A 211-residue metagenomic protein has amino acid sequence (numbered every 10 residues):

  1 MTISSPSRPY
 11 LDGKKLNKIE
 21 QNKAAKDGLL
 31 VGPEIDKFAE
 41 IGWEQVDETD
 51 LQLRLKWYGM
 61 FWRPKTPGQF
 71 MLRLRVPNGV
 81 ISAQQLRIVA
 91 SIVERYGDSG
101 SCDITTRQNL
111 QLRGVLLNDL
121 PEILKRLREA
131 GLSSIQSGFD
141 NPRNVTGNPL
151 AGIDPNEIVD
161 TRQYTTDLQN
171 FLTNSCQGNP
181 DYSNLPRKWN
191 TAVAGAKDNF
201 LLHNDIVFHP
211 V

Functional and structural regions predicted by a protein language model:
M1-G59, F200-L202: Charge-rich, low-complexity segments
T2-S5, D36, E40-T49, T66-V211: Small-residue-enriched alpha-helical segments and adjacent helix-cap loops that form tight helix-helix packing
K56-R63, F208-P210: Short amphipathic beta-strand and strand-loop transition segments with alternating hydrophobic
